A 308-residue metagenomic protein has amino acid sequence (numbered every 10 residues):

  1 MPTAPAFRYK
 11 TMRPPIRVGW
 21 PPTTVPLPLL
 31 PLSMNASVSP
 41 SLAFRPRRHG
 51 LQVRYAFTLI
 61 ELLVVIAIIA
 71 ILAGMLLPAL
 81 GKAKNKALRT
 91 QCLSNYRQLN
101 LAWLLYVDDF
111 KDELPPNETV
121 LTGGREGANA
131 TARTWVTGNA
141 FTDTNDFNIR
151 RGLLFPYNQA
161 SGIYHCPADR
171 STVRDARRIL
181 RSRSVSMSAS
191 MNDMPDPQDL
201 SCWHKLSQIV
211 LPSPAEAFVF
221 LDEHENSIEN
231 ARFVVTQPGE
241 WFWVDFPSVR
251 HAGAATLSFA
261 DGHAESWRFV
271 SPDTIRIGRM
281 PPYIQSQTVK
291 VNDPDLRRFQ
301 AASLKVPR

Functional and structural regions predicted by a protein language model:
M1-F57: N-terminal leader/signal peptides at the extreme start of proteins
M1-P2, A6, G74, N85 (+2 more regions): Residue-level detector of transmembrane insertion/anchoring sites
P5, P28, P78, P115-P116 (+1 more regions): Proline-rich low-complexity regions
R8-Y9, M34, G81-A83, L304: Generic cytosolic/nucleocytoplasmic N-terminal low-complexity/intrinsically disordered segments
G19, P26, S37-S39, R54 (+5 more regions): N-terminal non-cleavable signal-anchor helices
V53-K84: N-terminal single-pass transmembrane signal-anchor helix
M75, K84-N95: Juxtamembrane interface helices immediately C-terminal to a transmembrane segment
T90-R308: Short, well-structured segments within or immediately adjacent to enzyme catalytic domains that line ligand-binding
